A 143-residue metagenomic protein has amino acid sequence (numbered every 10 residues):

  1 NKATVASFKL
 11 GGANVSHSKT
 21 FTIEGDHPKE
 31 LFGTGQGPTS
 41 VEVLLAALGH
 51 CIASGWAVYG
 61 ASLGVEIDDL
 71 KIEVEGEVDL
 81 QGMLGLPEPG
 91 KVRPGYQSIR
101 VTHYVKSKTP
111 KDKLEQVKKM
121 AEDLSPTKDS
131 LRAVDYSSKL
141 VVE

Functional and structural regions predicted by a protein language model:
N1-A46, W56-E143: Extended beta-strand/beta-hairpin segments
